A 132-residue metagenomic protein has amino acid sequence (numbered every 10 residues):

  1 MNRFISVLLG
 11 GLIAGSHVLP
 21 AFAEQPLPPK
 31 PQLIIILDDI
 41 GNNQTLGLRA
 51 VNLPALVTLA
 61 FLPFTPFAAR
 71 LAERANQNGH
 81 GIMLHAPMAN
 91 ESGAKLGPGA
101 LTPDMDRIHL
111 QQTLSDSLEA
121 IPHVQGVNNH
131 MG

Functional and structural regions predicted by a protein language model:
R3-G15, A21-G132: Catalytic-site microenvironment of enzymes that process N-acetyl-hexosamine-containing cell-wall polysaccharides
